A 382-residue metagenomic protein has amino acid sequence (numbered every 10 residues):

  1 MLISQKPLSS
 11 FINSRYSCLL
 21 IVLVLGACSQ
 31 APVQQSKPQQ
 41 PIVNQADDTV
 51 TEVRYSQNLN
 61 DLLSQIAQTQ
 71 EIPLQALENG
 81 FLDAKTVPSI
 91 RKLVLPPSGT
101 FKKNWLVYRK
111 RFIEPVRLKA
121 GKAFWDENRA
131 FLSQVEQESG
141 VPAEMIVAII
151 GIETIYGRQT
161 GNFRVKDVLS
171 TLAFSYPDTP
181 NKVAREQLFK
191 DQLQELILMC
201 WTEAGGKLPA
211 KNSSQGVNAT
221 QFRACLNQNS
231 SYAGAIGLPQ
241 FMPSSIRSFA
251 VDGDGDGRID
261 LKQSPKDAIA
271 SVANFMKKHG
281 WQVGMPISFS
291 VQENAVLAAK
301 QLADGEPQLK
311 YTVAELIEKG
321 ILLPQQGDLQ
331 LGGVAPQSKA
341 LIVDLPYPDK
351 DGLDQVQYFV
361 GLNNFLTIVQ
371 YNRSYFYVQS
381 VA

Functional and structural regions predicted by a protein language model:
M1-N13: N-terminal secretory signal peptides that target proteins for export/translocation
V24-A27: C-terminal motif of bacterial Sec signal peptides marking the signal peptidase cleavage site
A31-E127, S133-E136: An acidic, Gly/Ser/Thr/Pro-rich helix-cap/linker signature
A76-T86, P142-G157, L196-M199, V272-A273: Short, functionally critical alpha-helical segments immediately adjacent to catalytic or ligand/cofactor-binding
T86-L93, T154-R164, S175-P180, A204-P209 (+2 more regions): Secretory-pathway/luminal and periplasmic proteins that interact with or process carbohydrate-rich
K166-D178, I236-V251, V272: Substrate-binding/active-site groove segments that recognize and process beta-1,4-linked N-acetyl-hexosamine
G253-L261: Acidic, glycine-anchored loop motifs typical of Ca2+
N294-A382: C-terminal soluble interaction/assembly domains
